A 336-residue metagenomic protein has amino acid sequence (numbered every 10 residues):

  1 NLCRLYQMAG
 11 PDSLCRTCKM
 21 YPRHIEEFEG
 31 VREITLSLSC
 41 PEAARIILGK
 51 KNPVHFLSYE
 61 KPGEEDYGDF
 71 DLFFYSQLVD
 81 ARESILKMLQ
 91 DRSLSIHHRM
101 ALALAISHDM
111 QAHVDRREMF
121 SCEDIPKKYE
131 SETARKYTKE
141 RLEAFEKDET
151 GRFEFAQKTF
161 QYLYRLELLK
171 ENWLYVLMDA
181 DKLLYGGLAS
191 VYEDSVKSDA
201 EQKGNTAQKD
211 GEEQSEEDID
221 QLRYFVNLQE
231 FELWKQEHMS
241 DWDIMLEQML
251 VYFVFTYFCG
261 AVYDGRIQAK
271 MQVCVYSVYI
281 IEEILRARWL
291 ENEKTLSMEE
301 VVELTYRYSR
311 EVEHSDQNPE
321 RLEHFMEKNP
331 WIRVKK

Functional and structural regions predicted by a protein language model:
L2-L48: Short Cys/His-based metal-binding microdomains
L5, D12, G30, N52 (+2 more regions): Short, solvent-exposed secondary-structure capping/transition elements
Y6-G10, F28, D69-F73, Q77 (+2 more regions): Conserved aromatic-histidine-acidic binding/catalytic patches
G10, K19-E29, P53-L57, D71 (+1 more regions): Hydrophobic transmembrane alpha-helix bundles
E27, P41-R45, G63-E64, K328-K335: Short amphipathic alpha-helical patches
E42-S131: Charged, amphipathic alpha-helical linkers/stalks
S95-K336: Hydrophobic, aromatic-lined core segments that form the binding pocket/scaffold for planar heteroaromatic ligands
